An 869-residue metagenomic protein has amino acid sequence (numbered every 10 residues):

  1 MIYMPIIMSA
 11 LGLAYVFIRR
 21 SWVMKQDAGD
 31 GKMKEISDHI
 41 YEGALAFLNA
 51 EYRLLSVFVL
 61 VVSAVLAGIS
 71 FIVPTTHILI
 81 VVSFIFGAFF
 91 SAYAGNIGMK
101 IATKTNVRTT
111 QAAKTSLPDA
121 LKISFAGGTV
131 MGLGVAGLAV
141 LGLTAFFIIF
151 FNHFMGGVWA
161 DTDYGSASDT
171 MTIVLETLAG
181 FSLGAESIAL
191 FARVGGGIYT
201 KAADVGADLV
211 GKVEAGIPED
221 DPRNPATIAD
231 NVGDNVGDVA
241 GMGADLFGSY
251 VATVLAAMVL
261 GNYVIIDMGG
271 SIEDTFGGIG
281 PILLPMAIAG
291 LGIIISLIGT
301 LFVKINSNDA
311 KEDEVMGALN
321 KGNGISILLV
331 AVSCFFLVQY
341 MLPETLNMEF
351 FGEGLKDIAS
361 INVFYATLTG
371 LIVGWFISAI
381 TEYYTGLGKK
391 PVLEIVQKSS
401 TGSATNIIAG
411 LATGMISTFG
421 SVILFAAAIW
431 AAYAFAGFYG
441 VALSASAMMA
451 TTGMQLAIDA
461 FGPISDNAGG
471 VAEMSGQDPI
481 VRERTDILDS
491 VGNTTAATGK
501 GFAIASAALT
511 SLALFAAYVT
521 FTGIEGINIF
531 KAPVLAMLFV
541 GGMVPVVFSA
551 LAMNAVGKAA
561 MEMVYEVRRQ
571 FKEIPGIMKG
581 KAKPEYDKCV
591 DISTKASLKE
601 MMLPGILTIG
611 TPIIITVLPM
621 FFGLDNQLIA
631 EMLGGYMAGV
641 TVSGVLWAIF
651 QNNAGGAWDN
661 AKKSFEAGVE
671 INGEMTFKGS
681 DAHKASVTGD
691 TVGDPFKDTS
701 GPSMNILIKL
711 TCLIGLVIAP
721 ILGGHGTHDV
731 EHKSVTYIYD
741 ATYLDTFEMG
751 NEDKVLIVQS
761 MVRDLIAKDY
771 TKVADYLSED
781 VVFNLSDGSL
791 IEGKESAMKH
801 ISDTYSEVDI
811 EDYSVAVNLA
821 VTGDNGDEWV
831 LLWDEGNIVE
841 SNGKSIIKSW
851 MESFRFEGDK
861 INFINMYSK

Functional and structural regions predicted by a protein language model:
M1-D729: Hydrophobic packing and interface segments
V730-A767, T771, D775: Short, low-complexity N-terminal intrinsically disordered segments enriched in polar/charged residues
L744-D745, V782-E792: A short gly/proline-enriched turn/hairpin at secondary-structure junctions
M761, K772-A774, V781, G793 (+3 more regions): Hydrophobic pocket/interface hotspot
V762-Y770, D775-V782, S802-D809: Sec-exported extracytoplasmic/periplasmic mature domains
L777, D834-I838, E852, S868: Short beta-strand segments enriched in hydrophobic/aromatic residues within well-folded beta-rich domains
I801-N842: Surface-exposed, charged secondary-structure patches
I847-K869: Short beta-strand edge/turn micro-motifs at domain boundaries
